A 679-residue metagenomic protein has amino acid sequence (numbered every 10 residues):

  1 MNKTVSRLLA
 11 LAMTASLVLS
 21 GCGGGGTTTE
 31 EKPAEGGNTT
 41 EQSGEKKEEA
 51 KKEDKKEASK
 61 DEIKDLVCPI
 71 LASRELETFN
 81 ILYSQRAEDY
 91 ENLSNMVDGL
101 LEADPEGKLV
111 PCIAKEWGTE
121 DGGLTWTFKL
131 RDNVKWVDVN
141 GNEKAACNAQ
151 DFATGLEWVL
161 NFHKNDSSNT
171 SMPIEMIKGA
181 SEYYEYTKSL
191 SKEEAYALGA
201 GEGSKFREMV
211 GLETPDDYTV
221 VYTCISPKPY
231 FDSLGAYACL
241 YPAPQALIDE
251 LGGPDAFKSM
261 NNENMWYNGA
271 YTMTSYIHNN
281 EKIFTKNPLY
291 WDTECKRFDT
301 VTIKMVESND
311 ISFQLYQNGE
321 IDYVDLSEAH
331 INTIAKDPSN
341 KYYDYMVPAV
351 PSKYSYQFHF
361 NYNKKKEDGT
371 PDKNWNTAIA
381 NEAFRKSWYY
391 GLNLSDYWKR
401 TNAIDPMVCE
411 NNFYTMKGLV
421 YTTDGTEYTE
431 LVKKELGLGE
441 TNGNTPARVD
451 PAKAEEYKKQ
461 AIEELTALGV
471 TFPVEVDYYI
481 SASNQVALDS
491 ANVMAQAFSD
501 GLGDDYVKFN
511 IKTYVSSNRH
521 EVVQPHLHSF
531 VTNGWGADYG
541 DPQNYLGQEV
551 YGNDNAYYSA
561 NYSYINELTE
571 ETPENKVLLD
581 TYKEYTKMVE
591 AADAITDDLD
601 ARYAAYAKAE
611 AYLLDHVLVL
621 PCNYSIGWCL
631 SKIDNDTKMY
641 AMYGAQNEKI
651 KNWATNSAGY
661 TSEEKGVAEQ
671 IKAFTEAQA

Functional and structural regions predicted by a protein language model:
V18-G21: C-terminal motif of bacterial Sec signal peptides marking the signal peptidase cleavage site
P69-D121, W266: N-terminal lobe/hinge region of extracytoplasmic solute-binding protein
P105, E193-G199, S204-M209, P215-Y218 (+2 more regions): Gly/Pro-rich hinge or "lid" segments in bacterial periplasmic/extracellular proteins
K115-A180, V221, S312-L315, N374-A380 (+1 more regions): Aromatic- and charge-enriched surface segment that lines or borders ligand/interaction sites
P254-N262, L289-D337: Ligand-site clamp/hinge motif
H278, P406, T441-A537, L578-T581 (+2 more regions): Ligand/substrate-recognition segments at binding pockets and active sites
A329-A452, K576-D580, H616-S631: Local pocket/hinge segments that shape ligand/substrate recognition
Y389-E430, A482, V486-Q496, Q524-A679: Detector for C-terminal structural segments
